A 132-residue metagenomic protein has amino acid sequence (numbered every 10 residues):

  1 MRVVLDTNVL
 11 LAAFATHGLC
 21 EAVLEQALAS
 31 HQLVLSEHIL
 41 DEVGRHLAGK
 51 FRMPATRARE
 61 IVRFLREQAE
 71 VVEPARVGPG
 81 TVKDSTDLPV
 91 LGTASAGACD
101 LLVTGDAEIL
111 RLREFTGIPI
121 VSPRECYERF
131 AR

Functional and structural regions predicted by a protein language model:
M1-L35: Short, well-structured N-terminal submotif of metal-dependent ribonuclease cores
D6-T7, L35-S36, G105-D106, S122-P123: A secondary-structure boundary/capping signal
V9-L11, R45, V90-G92: Hydrophobic side chains within alpha-helical segments
L10-L11, D41, I109-R111: Short, active-site-adjacent cap segments at secondary-structure transitions
L19-C20, A58, T86-D87: Amphipathic coiled-coil/heptad-repeat helices and related helical stalk/stem segments that mediate oligomerization
L24-T81: PIN-domain endoribonuclease scaffold, especially VapC-family toxins
E67-L102, A107: Active-site neighborhoods of divalent-metal-dependent phosphate/nucleic-acid chemistry enzymes
L88, G97, L101, A107-R132: Acidic, PIN/NYN-like endoribonuclease modules and their adjacent C-terminal/linker elements
